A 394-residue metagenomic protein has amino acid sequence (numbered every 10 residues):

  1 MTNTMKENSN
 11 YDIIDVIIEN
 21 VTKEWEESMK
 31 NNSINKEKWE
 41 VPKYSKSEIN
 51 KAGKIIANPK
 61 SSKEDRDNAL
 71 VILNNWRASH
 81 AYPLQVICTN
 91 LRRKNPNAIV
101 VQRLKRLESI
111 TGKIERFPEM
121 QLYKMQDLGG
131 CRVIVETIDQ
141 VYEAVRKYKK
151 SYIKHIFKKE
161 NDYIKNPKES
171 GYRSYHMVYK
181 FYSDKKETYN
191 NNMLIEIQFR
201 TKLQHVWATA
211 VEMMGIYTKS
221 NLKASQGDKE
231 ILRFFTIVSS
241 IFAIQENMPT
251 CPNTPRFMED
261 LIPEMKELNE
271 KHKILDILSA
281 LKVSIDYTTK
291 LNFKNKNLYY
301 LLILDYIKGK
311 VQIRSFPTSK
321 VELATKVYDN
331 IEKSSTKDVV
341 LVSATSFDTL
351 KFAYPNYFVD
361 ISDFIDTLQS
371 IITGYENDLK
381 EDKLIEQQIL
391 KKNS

Functional and structural regions predicted by a protein language model:
T4-A69, L73-S79, N190-Y300, L304: An acidic, glycine-/histidine-flanked metal-binding catalytic module
D65-R116, K310-V311: Surface-exposed, low-hydrophobicity interaction/linker segments
E115-Q126, L302-I303, D329-I331: Short, flexible, solvent-exposed loop/turn segments with mixed acidic/basic and small polar residues
E136-Q140: Helix N-cap motif at beta-to-alpha junctions
Y148, K154-K186: Short Gly/Thr-rich strand-loop-strand
K310-S319, V339-V342: A short, exposed loop/beta-hairpin motif centered on an aromatic-Gly-Thr core
K320-K333: A short, charged, amphipathic alpha-helix used as a generic interaction element across diverse proteins
S335-K383: Short, mixed-charge low-complexity intrinsically disordered segments
